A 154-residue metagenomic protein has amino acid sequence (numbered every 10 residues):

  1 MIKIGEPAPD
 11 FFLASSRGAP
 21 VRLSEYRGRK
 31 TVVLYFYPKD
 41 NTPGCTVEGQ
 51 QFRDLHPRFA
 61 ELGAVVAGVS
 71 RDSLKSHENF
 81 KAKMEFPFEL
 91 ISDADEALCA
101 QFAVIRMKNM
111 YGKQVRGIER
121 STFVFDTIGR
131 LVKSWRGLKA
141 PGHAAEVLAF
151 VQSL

Functional and structural regions predicted by a protein language model:
M1-L154: Chalcogenol-based redox active-site neighborhoods
